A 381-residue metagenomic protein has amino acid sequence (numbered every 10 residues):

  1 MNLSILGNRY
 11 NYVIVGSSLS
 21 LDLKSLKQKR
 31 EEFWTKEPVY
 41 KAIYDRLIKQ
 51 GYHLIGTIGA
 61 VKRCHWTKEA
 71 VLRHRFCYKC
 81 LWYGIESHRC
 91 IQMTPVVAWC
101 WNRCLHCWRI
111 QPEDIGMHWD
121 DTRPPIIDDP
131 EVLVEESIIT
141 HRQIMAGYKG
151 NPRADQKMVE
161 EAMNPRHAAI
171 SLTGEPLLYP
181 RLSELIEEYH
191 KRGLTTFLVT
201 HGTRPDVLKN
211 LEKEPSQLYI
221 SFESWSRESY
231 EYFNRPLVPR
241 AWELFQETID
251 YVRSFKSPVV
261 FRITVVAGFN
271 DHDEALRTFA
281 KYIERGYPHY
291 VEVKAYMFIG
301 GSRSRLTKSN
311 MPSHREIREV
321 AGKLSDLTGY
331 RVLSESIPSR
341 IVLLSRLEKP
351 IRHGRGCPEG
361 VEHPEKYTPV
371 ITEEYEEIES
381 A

Functional and structural regions predicted by a protein language model:
N2-Q143: Flexible, acidic/Gly-rich N-terminal and inter-domain linker regions that tether and position cofactor-handling modules
D22-V39, R46, I55-T57, G116 (+3 more regions): Radical SAM enzyme [4Fe-4S]-AdoMet core and its adjacent flexible, acidic and glycine-rich loops/tails across
V61-C64, L182, I317, A321: Short, highly selective alpha-helical patches that border small-molecule cofactor pockets in redox/cofactor-processing
H88, M163-P165, S336-R340: Short Gly/Ser/Thr- and Asp/Glu-enriched loop/turn motifs at secondary-structure junctions
V96, T173, S345-L347: Structured loops at beta-to-helix junctions and adjacent beta-edge loops in soluble globular domains
S137, H141, M145, I249-V252 (+2 more regions): Hydrophobic, Leu/Ile/Phe/Ala-enriched alpha-helical segments that form helix-helix packing faces
K149-T307, P312-R315: Conserved AdoMet/S-adenosylmethionine-binding subsite of the radical SAM
